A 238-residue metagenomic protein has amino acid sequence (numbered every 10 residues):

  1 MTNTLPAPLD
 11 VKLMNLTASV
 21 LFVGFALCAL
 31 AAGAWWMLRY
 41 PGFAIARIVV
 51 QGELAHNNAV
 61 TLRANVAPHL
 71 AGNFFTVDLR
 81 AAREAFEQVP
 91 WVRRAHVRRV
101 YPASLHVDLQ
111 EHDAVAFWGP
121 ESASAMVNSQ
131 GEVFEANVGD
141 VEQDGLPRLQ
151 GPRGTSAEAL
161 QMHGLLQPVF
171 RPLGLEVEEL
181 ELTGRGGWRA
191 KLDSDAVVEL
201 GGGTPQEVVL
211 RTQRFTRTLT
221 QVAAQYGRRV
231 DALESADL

Functional and structural regions predicted by a protein language model:
M1-L38, F43-R47, H56-N73, V77 (+2 more regions): Charged, solvent-exposed interaction patches on well-folded alpha/beta domains that mediate macromolecular contacts
V50: Extended, alpha-helix-rich binding/interface surfaces that flank or overlap catalytic cores and mediate recognition
W91-R94: Glycine-centered tight turns that cap/initiate beta-strands
